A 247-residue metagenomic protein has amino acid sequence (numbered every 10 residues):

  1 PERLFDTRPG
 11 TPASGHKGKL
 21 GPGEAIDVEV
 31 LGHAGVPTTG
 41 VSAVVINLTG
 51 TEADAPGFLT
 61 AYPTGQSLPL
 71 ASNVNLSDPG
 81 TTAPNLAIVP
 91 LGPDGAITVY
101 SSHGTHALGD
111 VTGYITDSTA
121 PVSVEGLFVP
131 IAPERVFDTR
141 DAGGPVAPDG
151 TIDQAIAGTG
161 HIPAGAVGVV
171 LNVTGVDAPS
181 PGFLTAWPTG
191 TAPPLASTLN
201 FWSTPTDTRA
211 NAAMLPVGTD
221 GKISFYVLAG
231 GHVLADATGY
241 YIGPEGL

Functional and structural regions predicted by a protein language model:
P1-L247: Short edge beta-strands and adjacent beta->alpha junctions
